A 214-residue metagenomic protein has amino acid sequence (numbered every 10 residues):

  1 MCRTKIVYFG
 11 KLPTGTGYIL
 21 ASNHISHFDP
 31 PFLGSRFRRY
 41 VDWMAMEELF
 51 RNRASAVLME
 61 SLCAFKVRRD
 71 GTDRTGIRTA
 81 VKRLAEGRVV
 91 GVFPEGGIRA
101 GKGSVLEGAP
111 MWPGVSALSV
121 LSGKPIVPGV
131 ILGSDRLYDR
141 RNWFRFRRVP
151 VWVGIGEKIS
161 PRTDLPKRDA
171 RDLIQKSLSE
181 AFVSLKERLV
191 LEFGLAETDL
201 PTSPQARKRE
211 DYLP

Functional and structural regions predicted by a protein language model:
M1-G17: A short, well-structured juxtamembrane/interface segment
M1-R3, N52-L62, L121, D139-P150: Alpha-helical membrane-targeting segments
K5, S26, D73-I77, M111-W112: Amphipathic coiled-coil/heptad-repeat helices and related helical stalk/stem segments that mediate oligomerization
G10, E47, R68, V130 (+1 more regions): Residues at the C-termini of beta-strands that transition into short coil/loop
L12-T72, T79: Catalytic core of membrane glycerolipid acyltransferases/transacylases, capturing the structured, soluble-facing
I77-P214: Non-catalytic C-terminal accessory region of glycerolipid acyltransferases and related lyso-lipid remodeling enzymes
